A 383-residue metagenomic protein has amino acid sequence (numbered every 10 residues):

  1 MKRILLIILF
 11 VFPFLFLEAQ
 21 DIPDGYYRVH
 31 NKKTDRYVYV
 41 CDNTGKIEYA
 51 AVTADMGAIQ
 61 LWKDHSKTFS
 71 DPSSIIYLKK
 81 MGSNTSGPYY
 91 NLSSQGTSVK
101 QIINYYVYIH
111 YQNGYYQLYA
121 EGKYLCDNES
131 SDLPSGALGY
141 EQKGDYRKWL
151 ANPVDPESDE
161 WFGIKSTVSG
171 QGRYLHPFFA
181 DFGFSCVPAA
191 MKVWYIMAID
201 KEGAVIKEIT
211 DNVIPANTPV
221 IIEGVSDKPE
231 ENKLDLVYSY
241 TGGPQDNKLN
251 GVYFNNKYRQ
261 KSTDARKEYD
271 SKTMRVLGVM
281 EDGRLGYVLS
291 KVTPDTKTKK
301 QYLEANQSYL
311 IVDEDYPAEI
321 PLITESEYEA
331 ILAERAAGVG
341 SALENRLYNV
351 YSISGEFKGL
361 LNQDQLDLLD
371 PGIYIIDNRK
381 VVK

Functional and structural regions predicted by a protein language model:
M1-I4, Q20, K383: Positively charged n-region of N-terminal signal peptides that target proteins for export
L9-E18: Hydrophobic h-region of N-terminal signal peptides that target proteins for export in Gram-negative bacteria
A19-Q20, E356: Boundary of Sec targeting at the N-terminus
Q20-G45, A51, L61-S131, Q142-E157 (+2 more regions): Extracellular glycan-recognition/adhesion modules and their associated mucin-like linkers
D24-G25, G114, A216, D370-I373: A glycine-anchored, Pro-Gly-centered beta-turn/N-cap motif
K143-S185, V213-R284, T293-A336, V381-V382: A short, polar beta-strand/turn micro-motif
M197, E329-K383: C-terminal outer-membrane/trafficking sorting elements
G203-I214: Surface-exposed ligand/attachment interfaces on beta-rich extracellular proteins
